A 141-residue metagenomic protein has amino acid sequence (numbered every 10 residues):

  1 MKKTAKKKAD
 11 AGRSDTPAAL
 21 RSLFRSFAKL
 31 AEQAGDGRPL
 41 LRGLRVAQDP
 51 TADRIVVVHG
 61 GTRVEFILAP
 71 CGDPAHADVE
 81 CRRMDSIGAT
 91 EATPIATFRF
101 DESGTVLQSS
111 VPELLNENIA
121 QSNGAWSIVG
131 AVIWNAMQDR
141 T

Functional and structural regions predicted by a protein language model:
M1-A47: Charge-rich, low-complexity N-terminal segments
K6-D10, D53-I55, V64-F66, V79 (+2 more regions): Hydrophobic transmembrane signal anchors and adjacent membrane-proximal interface regions, especially in viral
G12, G35-G37, G43, G60-G61 (+5 more regions): Residue-identity detector for glycine
P17, R38-L41, A52, P112 (+2 more regions): Intrinsically disordered, low-complexity regions
F27-L30, A69, D101-S103, M137: Generic signature of intrinsically disordered, low-complexity segments enriched in small/polar residues
L41-E91: Amphipathic, interaction-prone secondary-structure segments
M84-T141: Ampiphathic alpha-helical segments that act as solvent-exposed interaction surfaces
